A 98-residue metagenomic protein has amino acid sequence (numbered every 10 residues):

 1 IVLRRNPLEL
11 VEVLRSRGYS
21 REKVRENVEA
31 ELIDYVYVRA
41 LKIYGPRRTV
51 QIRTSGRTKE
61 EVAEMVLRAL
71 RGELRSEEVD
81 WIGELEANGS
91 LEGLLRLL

Functional and structural regions predicted by a protein language model:
I1-S20, N27: Conserved phosphate-donor/acceptor-positioning beta-strand/loop module used by diverse small-molecule
N6, I33, R39-G45: Mobile beta-alpha loop/short-helix "lid" or hinge segments that flank ligand
L8-L14, Y35-V36, K59-V62: Switch/connector loops and helix/strand junctions flanking conserved nucleotide-binding motifs in nucleotide-processing
S16-K23, L41-G45: Arginine/glycine-rich "motif VI" loop of SF2 helicases in the C-terminal RecA-like domain
R17-G18, E31, A69-L70: Alpha-helix boundary/capping residues
S20-I33, Y37-V38: Long, charge-dense
L41-L98: NTP-dependent small-molecule kinase module
